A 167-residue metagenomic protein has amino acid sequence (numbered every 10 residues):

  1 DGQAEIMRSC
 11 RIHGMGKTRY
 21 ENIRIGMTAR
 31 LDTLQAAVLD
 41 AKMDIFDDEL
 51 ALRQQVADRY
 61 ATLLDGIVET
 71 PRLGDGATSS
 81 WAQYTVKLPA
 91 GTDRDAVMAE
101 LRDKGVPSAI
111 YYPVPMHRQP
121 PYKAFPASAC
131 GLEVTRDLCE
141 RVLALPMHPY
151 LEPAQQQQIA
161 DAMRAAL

Functional and structural regions predicted by a protein language model:
G2-L167: PLP-dependent aminotransferase class I/II
